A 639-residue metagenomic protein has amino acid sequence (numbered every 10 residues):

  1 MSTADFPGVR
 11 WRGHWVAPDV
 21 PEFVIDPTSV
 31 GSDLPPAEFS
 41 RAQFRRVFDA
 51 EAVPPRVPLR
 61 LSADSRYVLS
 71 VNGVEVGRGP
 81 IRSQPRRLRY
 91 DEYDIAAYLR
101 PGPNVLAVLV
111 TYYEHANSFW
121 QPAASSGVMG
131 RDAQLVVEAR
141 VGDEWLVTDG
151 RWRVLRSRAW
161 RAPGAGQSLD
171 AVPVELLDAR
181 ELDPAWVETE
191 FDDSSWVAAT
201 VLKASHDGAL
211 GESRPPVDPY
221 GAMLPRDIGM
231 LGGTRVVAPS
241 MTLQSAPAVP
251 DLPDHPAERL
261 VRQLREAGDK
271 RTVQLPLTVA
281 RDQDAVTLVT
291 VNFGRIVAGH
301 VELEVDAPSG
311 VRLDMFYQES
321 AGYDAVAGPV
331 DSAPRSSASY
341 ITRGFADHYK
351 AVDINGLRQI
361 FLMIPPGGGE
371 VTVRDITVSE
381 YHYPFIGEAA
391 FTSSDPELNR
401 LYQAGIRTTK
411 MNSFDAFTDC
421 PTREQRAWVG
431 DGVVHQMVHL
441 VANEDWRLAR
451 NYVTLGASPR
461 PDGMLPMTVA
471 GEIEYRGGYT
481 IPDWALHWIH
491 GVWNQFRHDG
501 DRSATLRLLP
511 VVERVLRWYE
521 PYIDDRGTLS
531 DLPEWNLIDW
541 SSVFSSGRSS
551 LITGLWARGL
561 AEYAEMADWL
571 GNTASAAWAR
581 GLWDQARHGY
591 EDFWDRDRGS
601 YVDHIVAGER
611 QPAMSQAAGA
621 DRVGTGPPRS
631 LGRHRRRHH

Functional and structural regions predicted by a protein language model:
M1-T422, D431, R447-L448, G456 (+4 more regions): Extracellular/oxidizing-compartment recognition motifs
A427-H639: Active-site core of glycosidic bond-cleaving carbohydrate-active enzymes
